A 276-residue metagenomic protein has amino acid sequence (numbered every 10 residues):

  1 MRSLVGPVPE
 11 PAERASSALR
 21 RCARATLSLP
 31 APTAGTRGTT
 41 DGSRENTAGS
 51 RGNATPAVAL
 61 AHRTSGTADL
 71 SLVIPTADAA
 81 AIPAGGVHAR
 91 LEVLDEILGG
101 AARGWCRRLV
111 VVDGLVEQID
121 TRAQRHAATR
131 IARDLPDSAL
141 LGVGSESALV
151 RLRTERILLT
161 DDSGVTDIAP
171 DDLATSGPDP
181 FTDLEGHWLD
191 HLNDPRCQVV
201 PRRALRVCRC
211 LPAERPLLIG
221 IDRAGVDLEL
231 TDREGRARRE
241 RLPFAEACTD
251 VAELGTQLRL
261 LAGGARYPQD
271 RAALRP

Functional and structural regions predicted by a protein language model:
M1-P276: Binding-site signature for planar aromatic cofactors or substrates
